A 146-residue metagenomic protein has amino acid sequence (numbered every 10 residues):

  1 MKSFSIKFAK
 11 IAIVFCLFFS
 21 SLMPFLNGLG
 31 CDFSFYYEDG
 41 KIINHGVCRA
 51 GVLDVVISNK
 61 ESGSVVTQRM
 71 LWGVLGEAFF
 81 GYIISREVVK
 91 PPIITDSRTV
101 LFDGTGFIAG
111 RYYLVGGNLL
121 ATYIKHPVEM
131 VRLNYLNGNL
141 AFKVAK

Functional and structural regions predicted by a protein language model:
S3-N27: Hydrophobic membrane-insertion alpha-helices, especially the h-region of bacterial N-terminal signal peptides
L22-N44, G51: Tryptophan-anchored aromatic micro-motifs
L26, H45-D54, G73-F79, Y113-L120 (+1 more regions): Short, solvent-exposed coil/turn segments at beta-strand boundaries
F33-D39, L53-K60, I83-S85, A121-K125: Short beta-strand segments that buttress and anchor functional surface loops
K41-I43, G63-R69, I108, V128-E129: Short, surface-exposed coil-to-beta transition loops
V47-I94: Extracytoplasmic/periplasmic/luminal assembly and interaction segments in envelope/secretory/respiratory proteins
L75-P127: Structured, soluble extracytoplasmic/luminal domains of envelope-associated proteins
I124-K146: C-terminal partner/receptor-binding element of secreted or periplasmic proteins
